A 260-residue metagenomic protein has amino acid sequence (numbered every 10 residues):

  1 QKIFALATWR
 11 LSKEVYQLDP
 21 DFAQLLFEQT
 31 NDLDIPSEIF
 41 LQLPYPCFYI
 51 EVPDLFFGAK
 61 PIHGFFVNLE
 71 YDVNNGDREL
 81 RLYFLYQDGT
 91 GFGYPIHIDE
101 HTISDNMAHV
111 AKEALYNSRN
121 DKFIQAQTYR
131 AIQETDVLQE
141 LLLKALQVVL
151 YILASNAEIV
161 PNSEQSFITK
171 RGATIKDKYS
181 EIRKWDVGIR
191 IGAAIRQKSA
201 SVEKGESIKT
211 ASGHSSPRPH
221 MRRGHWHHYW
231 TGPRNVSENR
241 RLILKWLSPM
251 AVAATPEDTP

Functional and structural regions predicted by a protein language model:
Q1-V202: Intrinsically disordered, low-complexity regulatory segments
S163-P260: Arg/Lys-rich, low-complexity, intrinsically disordered basic segments
